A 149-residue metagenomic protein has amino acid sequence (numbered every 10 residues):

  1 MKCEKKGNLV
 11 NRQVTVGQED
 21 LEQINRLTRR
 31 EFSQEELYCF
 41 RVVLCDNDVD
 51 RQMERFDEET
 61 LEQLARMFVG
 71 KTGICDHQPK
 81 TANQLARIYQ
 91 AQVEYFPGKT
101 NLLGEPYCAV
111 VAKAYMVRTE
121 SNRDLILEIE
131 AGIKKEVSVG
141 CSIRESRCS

Functional and structural regions predicted by a protein language model:
M1-S149: Signature of dsDNA virion morphogenesis modules
